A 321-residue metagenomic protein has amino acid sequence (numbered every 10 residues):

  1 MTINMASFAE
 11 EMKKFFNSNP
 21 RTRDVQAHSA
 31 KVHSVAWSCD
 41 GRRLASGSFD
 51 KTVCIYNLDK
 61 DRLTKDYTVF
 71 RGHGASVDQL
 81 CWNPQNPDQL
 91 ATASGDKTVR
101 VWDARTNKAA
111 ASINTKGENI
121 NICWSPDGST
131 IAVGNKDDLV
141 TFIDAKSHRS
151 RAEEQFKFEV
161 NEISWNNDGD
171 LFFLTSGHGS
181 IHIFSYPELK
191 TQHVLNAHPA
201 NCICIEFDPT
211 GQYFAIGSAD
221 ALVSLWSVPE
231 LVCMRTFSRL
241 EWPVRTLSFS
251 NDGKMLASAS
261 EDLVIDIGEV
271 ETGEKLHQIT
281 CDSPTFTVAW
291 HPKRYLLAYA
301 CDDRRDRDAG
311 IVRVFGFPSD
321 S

Functional and structural regions predicted by a protein language model:
M1-S34: Intrinsically disordered, low-complexity acidic/Ser/Thr/Pro-rich linker and tail segments in large eukaryotic scaffolds
V25-V32, F70-V77, I113-N119, E154-V160 (+3 more regions): WD40/WD-repeat beta-propeller blade N-cap
V35-G41, C81-P87, C123-G128, S164-D170 (+3 more regions): Loop/turn segments within WD40 beta-propeller blades
G47-D50, T92-D96, G134-D137, T175-H178 (+4 more regions): Conserved strand-to-loop turn within each blade of WD40 beta-propeller repeats
V53-L58, V99-D103, V140-D144, I181-S185 (+3 more regions): WD40-repeat beta-propellers
D59-D61, A104-N107, A145-H148, Y186-L189 (+3 more regions): Short loop/turn segments that connect beta-strands within beta-propeller blades
F286-S321: Blade-level signature of beta-propeller repeat domains, shared across WD40, Kelch, NHL, RCC1 and BNR/Asp-box propellers
